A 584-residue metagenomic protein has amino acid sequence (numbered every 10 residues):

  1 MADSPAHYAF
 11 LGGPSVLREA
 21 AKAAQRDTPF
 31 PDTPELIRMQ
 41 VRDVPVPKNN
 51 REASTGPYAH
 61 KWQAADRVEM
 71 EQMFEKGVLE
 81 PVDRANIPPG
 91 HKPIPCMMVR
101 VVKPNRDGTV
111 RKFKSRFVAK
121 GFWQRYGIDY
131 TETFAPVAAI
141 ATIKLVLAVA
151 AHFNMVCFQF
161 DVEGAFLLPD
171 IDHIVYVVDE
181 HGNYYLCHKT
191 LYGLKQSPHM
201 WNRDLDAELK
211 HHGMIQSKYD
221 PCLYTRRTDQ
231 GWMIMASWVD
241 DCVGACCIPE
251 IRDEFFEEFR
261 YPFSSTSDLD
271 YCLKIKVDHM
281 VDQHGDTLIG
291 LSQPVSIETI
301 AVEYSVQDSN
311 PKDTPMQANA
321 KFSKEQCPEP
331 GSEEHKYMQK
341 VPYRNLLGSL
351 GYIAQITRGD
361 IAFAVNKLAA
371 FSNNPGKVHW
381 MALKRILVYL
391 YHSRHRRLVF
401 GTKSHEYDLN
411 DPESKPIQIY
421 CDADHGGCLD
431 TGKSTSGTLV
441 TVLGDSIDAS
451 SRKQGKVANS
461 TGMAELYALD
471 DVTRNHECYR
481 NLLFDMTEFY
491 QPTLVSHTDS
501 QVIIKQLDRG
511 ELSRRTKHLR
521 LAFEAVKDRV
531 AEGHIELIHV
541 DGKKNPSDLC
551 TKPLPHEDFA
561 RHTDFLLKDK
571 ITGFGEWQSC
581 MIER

Functional and structural regions predicted by a protein language model:
M1-K218, L223, E303-S305, G573-R584: Chromodomain-type histone methyl-lysine reader module
N50, D66, M73, M98 (+24 more regions): Mobile genetic element proteins and their domesticated derivatives, centered on retroelements and DNA transposons
C96-R100, F158-V162, F400, K415-D430: Two-metal-ion RNase H-like nuclease active-site motif
K103, F166-D179, Y192-Q196, R226-S264 (+3 more regions): Catalytic palm subdomain of template-directed nucleic-acid polymerases, centered on the conserved carboxylate motif
S115-Q124, L350, D411, P416-G462: RNase H-like nuclease fold core
L147, S267-T402, D541, T551: C-terminal reverse transcriptase regions that engage the nucleic-acid substrate
D161-A165, C187-L194, Q216-C246, D268-M280 (+9 more regions): Catalytic palm active-site di-aspartate
F371, P416, R452-R584: RNase H-like nuclease module associated with reverse transcription
